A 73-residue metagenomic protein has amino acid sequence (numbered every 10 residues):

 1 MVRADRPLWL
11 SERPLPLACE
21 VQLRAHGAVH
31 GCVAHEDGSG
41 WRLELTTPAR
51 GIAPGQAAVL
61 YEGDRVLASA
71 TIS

Functional and structural regions predicted by a protein language model:
M1-S73: Basic, glycine-rich polyanion-binding accessory segments appended to enzymes
